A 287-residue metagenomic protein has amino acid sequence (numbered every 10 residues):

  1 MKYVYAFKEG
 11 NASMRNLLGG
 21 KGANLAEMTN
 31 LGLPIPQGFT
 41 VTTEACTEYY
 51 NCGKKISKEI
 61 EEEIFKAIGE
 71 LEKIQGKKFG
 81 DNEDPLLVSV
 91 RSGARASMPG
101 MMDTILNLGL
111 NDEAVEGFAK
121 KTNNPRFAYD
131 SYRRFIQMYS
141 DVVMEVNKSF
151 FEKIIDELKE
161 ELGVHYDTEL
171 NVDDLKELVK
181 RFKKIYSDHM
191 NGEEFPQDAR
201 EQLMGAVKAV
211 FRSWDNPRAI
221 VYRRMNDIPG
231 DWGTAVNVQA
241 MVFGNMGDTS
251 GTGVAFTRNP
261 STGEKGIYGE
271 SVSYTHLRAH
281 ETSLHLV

Functional and structural regions predicted by a protein language model:
M1-R278: Nucleotide/phosphate-binding sheet-loop regions of phosphoryl- and nucleotidyl-transfer enzymes
H276, E281-V287: Single conserved hydrophobic/aromatic residue that forms the stacking wall/gate of nucleotide- or nucleobase-binding
